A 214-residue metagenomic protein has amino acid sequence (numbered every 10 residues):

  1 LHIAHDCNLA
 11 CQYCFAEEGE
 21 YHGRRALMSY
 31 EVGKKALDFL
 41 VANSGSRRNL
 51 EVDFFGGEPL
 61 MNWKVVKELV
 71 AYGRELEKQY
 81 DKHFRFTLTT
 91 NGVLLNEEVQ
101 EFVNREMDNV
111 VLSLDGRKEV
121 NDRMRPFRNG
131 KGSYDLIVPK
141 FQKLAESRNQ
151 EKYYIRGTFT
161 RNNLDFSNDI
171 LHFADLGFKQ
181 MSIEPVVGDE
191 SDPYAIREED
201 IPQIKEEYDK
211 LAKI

Functional and structural regions predicted by a protein language model:
L1-E101, E106: Conserved alpha-helical substructure of the radical SAM core
E17-H22, E119, G188-S191: A short, flexible beta-alpha/helix-coil linker loop
V32-A36, E68-L69, F102, L136 (+3 more regions): Alpha-helical scaffold elements adjacent to nucleotide-binding pockets in ATP/GTP-utilizing enzyme cores
L50-V52, F86-L88, V110-L112, Y153-G157 (+1 more regions): Hydrophobic faces of well-ordered beta-strands that scaffold small-molecule active sites in alpha/beta enzyme cores
G57-P59, N91-V93, D115-R117, T158-T160 (+1 more regions): Active-site beta-loop-alpha junctions enriched in small/polar residues
D81, E106-M107, R148, G177: Glycine-centered loop/turn motif at secondary-structure junctions
Q100-K118, F178-V187: Non-cysteine beta-strand/loop elements that form the S-adenosyl-L-methionine
R123-D135, Q142, E146-I214: Radical SAM enzyme [4Fe-4S]-AdoMet core and its adjacent flexible, acidic and glycine-rich loops/tails across
